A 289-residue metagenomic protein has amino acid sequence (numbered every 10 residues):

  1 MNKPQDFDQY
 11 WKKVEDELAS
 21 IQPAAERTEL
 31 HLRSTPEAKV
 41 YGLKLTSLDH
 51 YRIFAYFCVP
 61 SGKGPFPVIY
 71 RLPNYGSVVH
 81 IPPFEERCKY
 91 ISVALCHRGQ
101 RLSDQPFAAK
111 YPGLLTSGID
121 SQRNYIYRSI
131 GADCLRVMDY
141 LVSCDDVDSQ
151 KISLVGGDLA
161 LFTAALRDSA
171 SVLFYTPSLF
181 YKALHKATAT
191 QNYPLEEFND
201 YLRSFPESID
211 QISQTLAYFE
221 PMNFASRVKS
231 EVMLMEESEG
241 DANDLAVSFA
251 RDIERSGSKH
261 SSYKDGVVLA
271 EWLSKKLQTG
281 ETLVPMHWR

Functional and structural regions predicted by a protein language model:
M1-A38, T279-R289: N-terminal targeting or regulatory segments adjacent to alpha/beta-hydrolase or S9 domains
K39-P60: A short loop-to-beta-strand scaffold at the N-terminal edge of the catalytic core in hydrolase folds
F54-P60, G64-G76: Short beta-strand element of the alpha/beta-hydrolase
H80, F84, Y90-A132: Cap/lid segment of the alpha/beta-hydrolase catalytic domain
L115-V155: Gly/Ser-rich "nucleophile elbow"/oxyanion-hole loop immediately N-terminal to the catalytic nucleophile in hydrolases
A160-P206: Hydrolase active-site cap/lid region
A189-S258: The feature captures the conserved acid-bearing segment of alpha/beta-hydrolase catalytic domains
G240-R289: C-terminal catalytic histidine-bearing segment of alpha/beta-hydrolase fold enzymes
